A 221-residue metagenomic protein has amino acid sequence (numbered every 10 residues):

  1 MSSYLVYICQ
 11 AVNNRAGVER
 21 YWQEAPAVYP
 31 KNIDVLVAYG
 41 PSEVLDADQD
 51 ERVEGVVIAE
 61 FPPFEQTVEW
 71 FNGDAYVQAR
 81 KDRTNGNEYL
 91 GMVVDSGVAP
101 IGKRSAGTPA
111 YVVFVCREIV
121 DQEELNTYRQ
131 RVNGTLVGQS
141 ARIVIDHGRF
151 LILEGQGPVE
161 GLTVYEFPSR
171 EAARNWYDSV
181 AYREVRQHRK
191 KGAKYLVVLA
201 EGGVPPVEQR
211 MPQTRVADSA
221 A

Functional and structural regions predicted by a protein language model:
M1-I58, P62-N72, G91-V180, E201-A221: Short S/T/G/P-rich N-terminal loop/turn motif that feeds into the first structured element of a domain
K31, K81, K103, K190-K194: Context-gated lysine
D46-A47, D82-T84, I152-E154, H188-K190: Tandem-repeat/low-complexity and Cys-motif detector
A75-K81, A181-Q187: A common structural junction motif
N85-G86, K191-G192, G203: Residue-level signal for alpha-helical context at structural boundaries
N87, P158, K194: Ligand-binding loop in jelly-roll beta-barrel domains
L196-V198: Surface-exposed short loop/turn segments
